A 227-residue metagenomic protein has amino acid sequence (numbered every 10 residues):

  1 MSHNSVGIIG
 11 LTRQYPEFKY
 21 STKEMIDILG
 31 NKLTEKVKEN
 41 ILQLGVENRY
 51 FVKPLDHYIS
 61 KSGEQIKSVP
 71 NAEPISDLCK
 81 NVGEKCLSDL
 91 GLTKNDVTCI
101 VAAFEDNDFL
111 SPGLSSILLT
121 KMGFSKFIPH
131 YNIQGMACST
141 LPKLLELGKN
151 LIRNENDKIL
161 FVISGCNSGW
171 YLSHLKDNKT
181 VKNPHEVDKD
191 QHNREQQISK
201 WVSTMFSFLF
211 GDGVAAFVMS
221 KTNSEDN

Functional and structural regions predicted by a protein language model:
M1-E73, D177-T180, E186-N227: Condensing-enzyme catalytic core mediating Claisen C-C bond formation in acyl metabolism
S2-H3, S88-K94, D108-N227: Acyl-thioester C-C bond-transforming condensing/cleaving domain
I8, Y50, P54-I59, E64-G135: Conserved beta-ketoacyl condensing-enzyme motif
E24, K38-G45, A103-F109, N156 (+1 more regions): Short N-terminal helix-initiation segments at or just after the protein's N-terminus
